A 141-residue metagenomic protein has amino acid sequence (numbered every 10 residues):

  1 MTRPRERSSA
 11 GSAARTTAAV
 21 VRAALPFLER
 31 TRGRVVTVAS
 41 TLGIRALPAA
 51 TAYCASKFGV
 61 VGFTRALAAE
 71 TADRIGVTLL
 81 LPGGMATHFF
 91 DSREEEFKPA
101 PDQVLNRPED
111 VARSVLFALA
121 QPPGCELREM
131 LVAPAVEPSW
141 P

Functional and structural regions predicted by a protein language model:
V21, S56: Active-site helix of classical SDR
P26, A68-E70: Alpha-helical segment proximal to the catalytic Tyr-Lys
S40: Residue(s) in the substrate-gating loop at a strand-loop-helix junction that position the organic substrate next
L47-T51: Active-site loop immediately N-terminal to the catalytic Tyr-X3-Lys motif of short-chain dehydrogenase/reductase
V61, T71-M85, E126-E129: Conserved Rossmann-fold SDR core element
L79-L80, P99-W140: C-terminal helical subdomain
G84-R93: Short beta-loop-alpha junction of Rossmann-like oxidoreductase domains
